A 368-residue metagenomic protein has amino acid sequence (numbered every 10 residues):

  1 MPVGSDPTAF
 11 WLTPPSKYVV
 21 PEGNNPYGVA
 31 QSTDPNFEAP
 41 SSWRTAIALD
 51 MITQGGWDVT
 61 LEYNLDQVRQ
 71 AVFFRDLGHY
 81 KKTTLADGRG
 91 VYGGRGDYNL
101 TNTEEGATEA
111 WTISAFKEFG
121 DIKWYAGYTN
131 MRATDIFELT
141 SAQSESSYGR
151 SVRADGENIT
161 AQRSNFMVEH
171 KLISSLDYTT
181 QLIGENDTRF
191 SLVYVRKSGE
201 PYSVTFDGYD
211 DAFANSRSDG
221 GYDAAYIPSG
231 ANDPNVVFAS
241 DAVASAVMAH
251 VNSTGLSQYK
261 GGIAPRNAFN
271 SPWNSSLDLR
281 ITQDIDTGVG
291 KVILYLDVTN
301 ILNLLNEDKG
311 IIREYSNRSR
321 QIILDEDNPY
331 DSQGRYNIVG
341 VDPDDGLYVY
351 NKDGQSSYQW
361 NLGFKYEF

Functional and structural regions predicted by a protein language model:
M1, Y27-G28, T60, R69-Y80 (+5 more regions): Outer-membrane beta-barrel and related beta-rich outer-membrane complex signature in Gram-negative bacteria
M1-N99, N235, L256, G261 (+4 more regions): Solvent-exposed loop/turn elements at secondary-structure boundaries
Y27-V29, P35-S41, N102-A107, F116 (+4 more regions): Short sequence motifs at beta-strands and strand-loop junctions characteristic of Gram-negative outer-membrane
T33, W43-I47, A107-I113, H170-L176 (+2 more regions): Hydrophobic, lipid-facing positions within transmembrane beta-strands of outer-membrane proteins
D50, S114-E118, D177-T179, T282-D284 (+1 more regions): Transmembrane beta-barrel domains of outer membrane proteins
T60-S203: Gram-negative outer-membrane beta-barrel transporters
R189-G288, S319-Y348: Extracytoplasmic gating/loop element in the C-terminal half of outer-membrane beta-barrel translocons and assembly
K352-F368: Outer-membrane beta-barrel "beta-signal"
